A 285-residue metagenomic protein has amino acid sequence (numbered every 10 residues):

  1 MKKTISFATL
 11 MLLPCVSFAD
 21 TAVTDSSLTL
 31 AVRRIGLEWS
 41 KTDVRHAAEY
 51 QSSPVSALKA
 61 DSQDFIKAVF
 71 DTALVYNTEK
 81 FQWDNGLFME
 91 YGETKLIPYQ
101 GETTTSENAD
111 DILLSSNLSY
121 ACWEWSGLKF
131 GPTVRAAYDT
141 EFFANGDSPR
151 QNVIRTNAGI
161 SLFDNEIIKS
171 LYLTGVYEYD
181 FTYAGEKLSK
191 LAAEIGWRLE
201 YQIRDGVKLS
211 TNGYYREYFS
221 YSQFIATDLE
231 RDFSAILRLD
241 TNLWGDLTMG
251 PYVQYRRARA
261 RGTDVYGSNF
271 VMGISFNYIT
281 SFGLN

Functional and structural regions predicted by a protein language model:
T21-A31, V75-D84, A121-G131, F163-Y172 (+3 more regions): Short loop/turn motifs that connect adjacent beta-strands in outer-membrane beta-barrel proteins
S26, L30-L37, W83-L87, L114 (+7 more regions): Transmembrane beta-strands of outer-membrane beta-barrel proteins
R34-A48, T78, M89-K95, A136-A144 (+4 more regions): Transmembrane beta-strands of outer-membrane beta-barrel pores
K41-K67, I97-T104: Surface-exposed strand-loop-strand hairpins of Gram-negative outer-membrane beta-barrel proteins
I66-T72, I112-S116, N152-A158, L191-W197 (+2 more regions): Hydrophobic, lipid-facing positions within transmembrane beta-strands of outer-membrane proteins
K95-G196: Outer-membrane pore/translocation modules
S170, T174-N242: Outer-membrane beta-barrel transmembrane domain signature
D228-N285: Predominantly the C-terminal beta-signal and adjacent terminal strand-loop region of outer-membrane beta-barrel
